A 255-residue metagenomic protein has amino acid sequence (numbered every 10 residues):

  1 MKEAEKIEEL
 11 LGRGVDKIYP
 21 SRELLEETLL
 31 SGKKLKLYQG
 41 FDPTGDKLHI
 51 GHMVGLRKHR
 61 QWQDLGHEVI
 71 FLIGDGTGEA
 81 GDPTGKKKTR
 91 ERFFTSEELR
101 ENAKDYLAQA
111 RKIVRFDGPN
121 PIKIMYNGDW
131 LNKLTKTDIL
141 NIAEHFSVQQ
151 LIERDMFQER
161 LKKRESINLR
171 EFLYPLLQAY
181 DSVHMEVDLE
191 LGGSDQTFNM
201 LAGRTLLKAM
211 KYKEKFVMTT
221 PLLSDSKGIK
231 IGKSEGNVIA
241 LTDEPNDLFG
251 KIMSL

Functional and structural regions predicted by a protein language model:
M1-P43, I229, G236, N246: Non-catalytic terminal extensions that flank enzyme cores
S21-P83, L191-T197, G203: N-terminal catalytic cores of NTP/NDP-binding nucleotidyl/phosphoryl-transfer enzymes
G32-G40, V69, Y174-H184, D243: Short, hydrophobic/aliphatic alpha-helical segments
R60, H67, F71-A110: Active-site rim/loop-helix segments in enzyme catalytic domains that contact anionic ligands
G74, M218-P221: Catalytic beta-strand/loop signature of glycosyltransferases that borders the donor
K86-R92, N141-A143, S234-E235: Short, hinge-like loop/turn segments at secondary-structure boundaries
F93-T219: Divalent-metal (Mg2+/Mn2+/Ca2+)-assisted nucleotide/phosphate chemistry catalytic cores
E144-S147, P221-L255: Catalytic adenosine-cofactor/nucleotide-binding cores of aminoacyl-tRNA synthetases and other
